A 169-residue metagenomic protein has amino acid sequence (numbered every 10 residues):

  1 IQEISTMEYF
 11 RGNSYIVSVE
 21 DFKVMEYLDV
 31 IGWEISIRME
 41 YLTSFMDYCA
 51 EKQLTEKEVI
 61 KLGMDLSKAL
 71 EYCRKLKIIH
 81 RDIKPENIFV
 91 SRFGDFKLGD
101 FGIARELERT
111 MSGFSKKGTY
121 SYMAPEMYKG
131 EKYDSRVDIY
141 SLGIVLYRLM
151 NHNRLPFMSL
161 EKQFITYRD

Functional and structural regions predicted by a protein language model:
S18-W33: Short beta-strand micro-motifs within the conserved protein kinase catalytic domain, predominantly in the N-lobe
V30-S44: Conserved short submotifs of the Hanks-type protein kinase catalytic core that shape the nucleotide-binding pocket
L62-G63: Activation segment signature within eukaryotic-like protein kinase domains
R74-V90: Catalytic-loop of the protein kinase fold
G113-E126: Conserved activation segment of eukaryotic-like protein kinases, specifically the C-terminal portion of the activation
D138: Conserved catalytic-loop aspartate of Hanks-type protein kinases
